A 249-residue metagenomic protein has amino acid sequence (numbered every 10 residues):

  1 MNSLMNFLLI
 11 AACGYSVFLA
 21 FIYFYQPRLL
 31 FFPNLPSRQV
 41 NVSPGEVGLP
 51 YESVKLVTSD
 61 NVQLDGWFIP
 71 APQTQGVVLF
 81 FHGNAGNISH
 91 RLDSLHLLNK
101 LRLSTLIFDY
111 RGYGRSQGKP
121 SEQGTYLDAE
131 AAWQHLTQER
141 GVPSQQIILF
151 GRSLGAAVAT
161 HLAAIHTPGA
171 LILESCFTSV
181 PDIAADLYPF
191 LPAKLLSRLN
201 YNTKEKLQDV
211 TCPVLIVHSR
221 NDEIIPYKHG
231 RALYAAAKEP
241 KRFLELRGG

Functional and structural regions predicted by a protein language model:
F7, A11-V57: An N-terminal hydrophobic leader/cap segment in hydrolases
T58-H135, E139, Q145, R152 (+1 more regions): Membrane-embedded segments
F81, Y110, L173-E174, L246: Alpha/beta-hydrolase
S94, T203, C212, P226-A235: Short alpha-helix in the alpha/beta-hydrolase fold that links the catalytic acid
A131-F190: Primarily recognizes the serine-hydrolase "nucleophile elbow" in alpha/beta-hydrolase and SGNH/GDSL folds
P192-K206, T211-C212: Active-site nucleophile elbow and catalytic-triad environment of alpha/beta-hydrolase enzymes
D209-T211, I216-D222: Short beta-strand/loop motif that positions the catalytic acidic residue of the alpha/beta-hydrolase fold
R231-G249: Catalytic histidine neighborhood in serine/cysteine hydrolases with alpha/beta-hydrolase-type architecture
